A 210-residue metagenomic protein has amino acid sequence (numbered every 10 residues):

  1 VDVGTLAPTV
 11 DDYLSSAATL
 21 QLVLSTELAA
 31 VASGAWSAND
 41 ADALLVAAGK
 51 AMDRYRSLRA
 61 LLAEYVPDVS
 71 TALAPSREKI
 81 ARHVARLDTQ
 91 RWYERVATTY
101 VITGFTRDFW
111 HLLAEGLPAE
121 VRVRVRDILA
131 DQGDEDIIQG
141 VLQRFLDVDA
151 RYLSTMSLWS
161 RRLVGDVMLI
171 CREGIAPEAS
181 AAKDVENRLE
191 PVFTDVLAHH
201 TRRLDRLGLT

Functional and structural regions predicted by a protein language model:
V1-S15, P75-T99: Acidic/His metal-coordination segments adjacent to aromatic residues that form catalytic metal sites in metalloenzymes
L6-S16, S37-D53, R95, E120-E135 (+1 more regions): Alpha-helical scaffold segments that form or flank carboxylate-/histidine-based iron centers
T19-L22, L45, G49-R56, Y100-G104 (+5 more regions): Generic structural signal for well-ordered, non-transmembrane alpha-helical segments in soluble/cytosolic regions
L24-L45, L87, T103-P118: Helix-loop segments that flank and shape redox-cofactor active sites
D42, A47-S76: Conserved alpha-helical segments that form or flank metal/cofactor-binding pockets of metalloenzymes
A81-A130: Internal, conserved structured core segments that host functional sites
H111-M168: A contiguous pocket-lining binding segment that forms or flanks enzyme active sites
Y152-T210: Extended, helix-rich structural scaffolds rather than catalytic motifs
